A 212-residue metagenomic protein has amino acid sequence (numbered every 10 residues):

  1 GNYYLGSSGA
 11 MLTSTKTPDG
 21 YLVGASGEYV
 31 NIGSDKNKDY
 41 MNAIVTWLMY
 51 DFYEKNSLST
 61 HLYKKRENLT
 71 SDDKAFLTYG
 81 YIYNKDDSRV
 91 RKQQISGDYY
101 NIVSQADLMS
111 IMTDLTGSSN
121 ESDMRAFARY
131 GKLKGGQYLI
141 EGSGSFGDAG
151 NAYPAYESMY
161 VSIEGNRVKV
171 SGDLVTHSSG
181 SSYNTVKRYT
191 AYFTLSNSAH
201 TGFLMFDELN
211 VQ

Functional and structural regions predicted by a protein language model:
G1, G20, G165-K169, H200-F203: A generic structural signal for beta-strand entry/edge sites
G1-N37: Extracellular adhesion/carbohydrate-binding repeat motifs centered on closely spaced tryptophans
Y4, N31, V170, M205-F206: Short hydrophobic/aromatic-rich beta-strand segments that constitute the beta-sheet cores of beta-sandwich/beta-barrel
G9, G27, A128, G172-T176 (+1 more regions): A mature extracytoplasmic/lumenal domain signature
T15, M159-V161, D207-L209: Generic beta-strand hydrophobic packing signal
S34-G144: Core segments of small alpha/beta cavity-forming domains
G136-Y189, S196: Acidic, glycine-rich flexible loop segments
V186-Q212: Short beta-strand edge/turn micro-motifs at domain boundaries
